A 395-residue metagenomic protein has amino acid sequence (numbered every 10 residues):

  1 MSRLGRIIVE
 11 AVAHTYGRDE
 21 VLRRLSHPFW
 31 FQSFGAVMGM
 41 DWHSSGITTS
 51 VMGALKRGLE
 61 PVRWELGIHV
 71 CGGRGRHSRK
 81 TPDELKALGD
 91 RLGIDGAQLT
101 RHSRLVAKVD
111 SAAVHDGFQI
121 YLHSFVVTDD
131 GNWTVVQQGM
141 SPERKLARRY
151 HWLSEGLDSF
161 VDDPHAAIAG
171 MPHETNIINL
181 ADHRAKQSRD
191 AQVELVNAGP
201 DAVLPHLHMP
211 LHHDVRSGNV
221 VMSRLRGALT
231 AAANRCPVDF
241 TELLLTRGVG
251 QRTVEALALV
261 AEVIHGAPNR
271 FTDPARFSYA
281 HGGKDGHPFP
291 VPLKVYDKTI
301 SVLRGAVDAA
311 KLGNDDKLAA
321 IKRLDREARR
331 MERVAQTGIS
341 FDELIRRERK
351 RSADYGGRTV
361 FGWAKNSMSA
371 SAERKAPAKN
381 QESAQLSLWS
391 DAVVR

Functional and structural regions predicted by a protein language model:
M1-H212, R326-V334, I345-R395: Structure-specific DNA junction-binding interface
V9-H14, H208, C236-P237, F277-G283: Short acidic (Asp/Glu) and glycine-rich catalytic loops that position anionic groups and cofactors
H27, F118, V221-L225, C236 (+1 more regions): Active-site-proximal structural scaffolding
H43, E255, G266-R270, A309-D316 (+1 more regions): Intrinsically disordered or highly flexible coil/loop and linker segments, enriched in small and charged/polar residues
V215-R224, D239-A261: Helix-hairpin-helix
A228-A233: Short, amphipathic alpha-helical "recognition" segments used to contact nucleic acids or chromatin
Q251, E255-K311: Phosphate-backbone recognition surface of nucleic-acid-processing proteins
Y296-T299, L303-V334: Helix-turn-helix/homeodomain-like alpha-helical modules used for DNA recognition and transcription-factor dimerization
